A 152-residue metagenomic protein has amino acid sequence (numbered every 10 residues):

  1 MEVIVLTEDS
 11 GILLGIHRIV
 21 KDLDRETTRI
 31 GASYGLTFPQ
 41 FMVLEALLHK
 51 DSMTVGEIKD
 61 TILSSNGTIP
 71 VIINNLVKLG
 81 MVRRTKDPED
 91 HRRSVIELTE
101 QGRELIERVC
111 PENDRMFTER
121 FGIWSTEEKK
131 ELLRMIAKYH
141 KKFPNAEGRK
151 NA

Functional and structural regions predicted by a protein language model:
M1-V5, T126-A152: C-terminal regulatory/oligomerization modules of transcriptional regulators
M1-Y34: N-terminal leader segment of winged-helix/HTH proteins
G15, E26, M42-E45, E104 (+1 more regions): Pre-recognition alpha-helix immediately N-terminal to the DNA-recognition helix within helix-turn-helix or winged-helix
H17, E45-H49, C110, A137: Short, locally clustered residues in the helix-turn-helix/winged-helix DNA-binding domain
R25-S65: N-terminal helix-turn-helix DNA-binding core of bacterial DNA-binding proteins
Y34-P39, T68, T99, S125-T126: Short helix-coil-helix linker/hinge
V55-G56, G67, N74, S94: Residues within helix-turn-helix
N75-R134: Charged, amphipathic alpha-helical coiled-coil/dimerization segments
